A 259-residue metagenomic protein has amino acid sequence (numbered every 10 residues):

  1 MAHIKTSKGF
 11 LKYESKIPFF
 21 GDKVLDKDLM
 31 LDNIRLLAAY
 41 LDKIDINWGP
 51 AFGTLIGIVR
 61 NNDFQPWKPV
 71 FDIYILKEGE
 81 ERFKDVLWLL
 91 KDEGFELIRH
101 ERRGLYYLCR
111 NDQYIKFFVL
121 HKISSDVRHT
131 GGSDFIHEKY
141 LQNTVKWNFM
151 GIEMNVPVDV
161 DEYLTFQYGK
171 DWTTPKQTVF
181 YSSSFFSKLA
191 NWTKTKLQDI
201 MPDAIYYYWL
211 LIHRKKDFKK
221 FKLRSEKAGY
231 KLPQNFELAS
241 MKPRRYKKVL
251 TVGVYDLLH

Functional and structural regions predicted by a protein language model:
M1-D26: Extracytoplasmic cell-surface/polysaccharide-interacting catalytic and binding patches
A2-F10, I46-N47, L232-R244: N-terminal pre-catalytic segment of deacetylase/amide-hydrolase enzymes
F19-D42, L87-N155, E162-Y163, T178-V179 (+4 more regions): Conserved catalytic core of two-metal-ion nucleotidyltransferases
A38-F71: Active-site nucleotide-donor binding segment shared across nucleotidyl transfer reactions
A51, F118, V252: A cross-family glycoside hydrolase active-site/sugar-binding cleft signature
N62-R82, G151: Catalytic metal-binding acidic patch
D161-T173: Short, surface-exposed, low-complexity cationic segments
L223-E226, Y230-L258: Nucleotidyltransferase catalytic core that binds NTPs
